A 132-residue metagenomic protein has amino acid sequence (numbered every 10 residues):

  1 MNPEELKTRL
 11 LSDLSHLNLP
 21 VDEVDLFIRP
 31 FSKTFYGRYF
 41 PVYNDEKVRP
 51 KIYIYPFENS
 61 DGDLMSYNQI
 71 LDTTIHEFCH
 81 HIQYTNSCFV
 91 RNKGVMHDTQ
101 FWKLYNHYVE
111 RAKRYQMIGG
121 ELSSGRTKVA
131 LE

Functional and structural regions predicted by a protein language model:
N2, S66, I70, K93: Conserved acidic
N2-V48, Q116-I118: Auxiliary, metal-adjacent structural segments of Zn-dependent hydrolase domains
S15-N18, F78, Y84-S87, R91 (+2 more regions): Short, flexible coil/linker elements and helix-boundary hinge sites characteristic of intrinsically disordered
P30-N68, H81, T85, H97-Q100 (+1 more regions): Active-site scaffold of zinc-dependent metalloenzymes
Q69-F78: Short alpha-helical catalytic segment bearing the HExxH-like zincin motif of zinc-dependent metalloproteases
F78-C79, V109: Short amphipathic alpha-helical signal-transduction/dimerization elements
V90-L131: Post-HExxH zinc-binding segment in Zn-dependent metallohydrolases
